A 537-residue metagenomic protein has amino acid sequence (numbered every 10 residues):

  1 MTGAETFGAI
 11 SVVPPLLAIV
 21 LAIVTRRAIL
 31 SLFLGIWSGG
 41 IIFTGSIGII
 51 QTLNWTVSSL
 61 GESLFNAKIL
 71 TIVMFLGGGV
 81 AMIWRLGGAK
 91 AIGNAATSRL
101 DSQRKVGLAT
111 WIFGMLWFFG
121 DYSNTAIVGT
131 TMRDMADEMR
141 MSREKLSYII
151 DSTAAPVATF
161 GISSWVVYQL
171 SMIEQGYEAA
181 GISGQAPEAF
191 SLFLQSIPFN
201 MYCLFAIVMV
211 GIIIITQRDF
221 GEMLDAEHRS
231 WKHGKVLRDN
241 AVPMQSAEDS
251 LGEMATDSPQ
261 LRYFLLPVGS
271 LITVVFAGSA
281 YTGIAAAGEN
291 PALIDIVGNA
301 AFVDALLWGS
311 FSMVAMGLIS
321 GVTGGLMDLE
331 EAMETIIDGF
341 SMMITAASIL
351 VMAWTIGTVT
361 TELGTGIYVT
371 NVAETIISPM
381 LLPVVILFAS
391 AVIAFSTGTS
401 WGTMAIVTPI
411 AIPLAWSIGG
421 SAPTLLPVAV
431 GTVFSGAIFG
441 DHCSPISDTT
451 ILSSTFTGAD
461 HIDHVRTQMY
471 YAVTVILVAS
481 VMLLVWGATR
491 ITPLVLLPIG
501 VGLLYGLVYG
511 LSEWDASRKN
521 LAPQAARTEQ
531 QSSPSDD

Functional and structural regions predicted by a protein language model:
T2-G78, A91-R99, S270-V351, T365-I376 (+1 more regions): Hydrophobic transmembrane alpha-helices of multi-pass solute/ion transporters
T2-T6, T44-E62, V167-F199, G211 (+5 more regions): Inter-helical loop and helix-membrane interface segments of multi-pass membrane transporters/permeases
P14-V24, G35-I42, I72-A81, F113-W117 (+11 more regions): Hydrophobic core segments of alpha-helical transmembrane domains in multi-pass membrane transport and ion-translocation
I47-S147, L326-G420: Membrane-embedded alpha-helical segments and adjacent helix-loop junctions characteristic of multi-pass solute
I47-V57, S163-Y202, V210, N290-P291 (+3 more regions): Transmembrane alpha-helical segments and their short flanking loops that form helix-hairpins/helix-helix interfaces
W84, A158-G161, A179-A180, I344-I356 (+3 more regions): C-terminal transmembrane helix pair
T97-A186, F190, S396-F439, T449-D463 (+1 more regions): Hydrophobic transmembrane alpha-helices that form the pore/transport pathway of multi-pass ion and small-solute
S191, A206-N299, F311, A315-E334 (+4 more regions): Long, contiguous bundles of hydrophobic transmembrane helices that form the permeation core of multi-pass
